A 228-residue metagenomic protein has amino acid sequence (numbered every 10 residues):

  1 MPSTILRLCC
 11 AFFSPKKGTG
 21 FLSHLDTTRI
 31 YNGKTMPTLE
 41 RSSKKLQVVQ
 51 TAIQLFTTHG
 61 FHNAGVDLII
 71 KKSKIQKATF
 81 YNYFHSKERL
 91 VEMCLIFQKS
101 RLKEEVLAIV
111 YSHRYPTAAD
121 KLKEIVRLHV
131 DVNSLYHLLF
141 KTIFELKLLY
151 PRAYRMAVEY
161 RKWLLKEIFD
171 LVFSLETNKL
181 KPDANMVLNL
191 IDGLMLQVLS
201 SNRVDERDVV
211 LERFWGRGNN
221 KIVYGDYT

Functional and structural regions predicted by a protein language model:
L6-H59, A64-I75, R89: Basic, helix-initiating cap at the start of DNA-binding domains
V48, S86-E92, R101: Short amphipathic alpha-helical segment with a characteristic S/N-K-E followed by hydrophobic residues
K74-F84: Short hydrophobic/aromatic patch on the recognition helix
M93, L107-L135, V187: Hydrophobic alpha-helical connector segments
S100-L107, V132, P151-N185: Amphipathic alpha-helical packing segments from all-alpha helical-bundle domains
V130-R155: Amphipathic alpha-helical segments used for helix-helix packing
K141, E145, F173-G218, G225-T228: Hydrophobic/aromatic-rich alpha-helical bundle segments in the mid-to-C-terminal region
